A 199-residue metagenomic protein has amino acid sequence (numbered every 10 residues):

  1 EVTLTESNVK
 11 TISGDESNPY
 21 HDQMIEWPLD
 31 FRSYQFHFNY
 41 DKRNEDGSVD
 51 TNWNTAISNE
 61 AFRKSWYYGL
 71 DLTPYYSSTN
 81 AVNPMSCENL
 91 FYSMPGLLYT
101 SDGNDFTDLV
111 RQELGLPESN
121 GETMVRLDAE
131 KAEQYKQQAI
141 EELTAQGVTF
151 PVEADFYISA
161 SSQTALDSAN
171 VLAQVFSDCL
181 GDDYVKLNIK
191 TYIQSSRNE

Functional and structural regions predicted by a protein language model:
E1, N18, D178-E199: Periplasmic binding protein-like
E1-E45: Extracellular/periplasmic solute-recognition and catalytic clefts
V2-L4, P28-L29, N39-D41, G69-L70 (+2 more regions): Active-site-proximal beta-strand/loop segments in catalytic clefts of secreted hydrolases
N8-V9, S33, E45, P74-Y76 (+3 more regions): Flexible loop/turn segments at secondary-structure boundaries
K10-Y20, E45-D50, A139-G147, S177-D183: Alpha-helix termini
Q23, D50-T51, N120-G121: Residue-level detector of alpha-helix boundaries and kinks
P28-A61, S65, G69, S78-T79: A bilobed periplasmic-binding-protein/Venus flytrap-type ligand-binding module shared by bacterial periplasmic
A56-K190: Append "and occasionally in soluble cytosolic enzymes with long acidic Gly/Pro-rich linkers
